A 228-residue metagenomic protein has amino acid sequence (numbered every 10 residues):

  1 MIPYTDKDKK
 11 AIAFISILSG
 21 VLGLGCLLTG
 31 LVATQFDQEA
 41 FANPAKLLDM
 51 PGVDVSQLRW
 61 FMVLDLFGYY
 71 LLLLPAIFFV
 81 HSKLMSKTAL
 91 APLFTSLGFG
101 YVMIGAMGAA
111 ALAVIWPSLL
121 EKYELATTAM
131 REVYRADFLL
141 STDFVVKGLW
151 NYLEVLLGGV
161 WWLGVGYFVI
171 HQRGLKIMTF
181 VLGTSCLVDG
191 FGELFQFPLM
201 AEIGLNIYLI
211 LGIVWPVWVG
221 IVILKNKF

Functional and structural regions predicted by a protein language model:
M1-F228: Hydrophobic, aromatic-enriched alpha-helical segments typical of multi-pass transmembrane helices
